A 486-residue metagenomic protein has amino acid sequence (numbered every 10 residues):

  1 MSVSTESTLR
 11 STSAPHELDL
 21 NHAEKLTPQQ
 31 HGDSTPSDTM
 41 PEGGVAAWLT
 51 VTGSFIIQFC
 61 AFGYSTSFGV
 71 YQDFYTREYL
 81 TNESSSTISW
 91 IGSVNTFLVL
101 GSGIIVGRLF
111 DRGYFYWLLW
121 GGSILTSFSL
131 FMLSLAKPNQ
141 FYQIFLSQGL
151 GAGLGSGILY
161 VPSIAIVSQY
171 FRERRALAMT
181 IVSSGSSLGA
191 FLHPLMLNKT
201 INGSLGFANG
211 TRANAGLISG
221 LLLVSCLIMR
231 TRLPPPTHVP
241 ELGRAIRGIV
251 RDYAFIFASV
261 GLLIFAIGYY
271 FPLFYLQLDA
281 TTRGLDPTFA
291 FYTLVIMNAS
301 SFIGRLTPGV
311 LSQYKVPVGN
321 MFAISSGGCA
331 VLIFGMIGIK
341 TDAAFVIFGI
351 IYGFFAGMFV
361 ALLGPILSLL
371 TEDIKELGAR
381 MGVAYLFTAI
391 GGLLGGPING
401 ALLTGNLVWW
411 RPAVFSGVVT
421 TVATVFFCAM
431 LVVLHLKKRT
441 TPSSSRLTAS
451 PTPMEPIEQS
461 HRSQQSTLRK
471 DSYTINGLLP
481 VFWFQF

Functional and structural regions predicted by a protein language model:
M1-G44, V432-F486: Intrinsically disordered, low-complexity terminal tails of fungal membrane proteins
F55, F59, S129-L130, F141-I158 (+5 more regions): Hydrophobic core of transmembrane alpha-helices in multi-pass small-molecule transporters, especially MFS/SLC-type
C60, Y64-Y75, P194, R247 (+5 more regions): Extracytoplasmic gate region of multi-pass secondary transporters
F68, Y75, G149, S156-F171 (+2 more regions): Intracellular juxtamembrane helix-capping segments at the cytosolic ends of symmetry-related transmembrane helices
G101-F115, G304-V318, L403-T404: Helix-to-loop junctions at the C-terminal end of transmembrane segments in multipass secondary transporters
G101-Y142: Conserved MFS/SLC helix-loop-helix module at the cytosolic interface between two early adjacent transmembrane helices
W117-F131, G319-G335: Structural signature of the two symmetry-related core transmembrane helices
E173-L177, I181-L233: Helix-loop-helix hairpin linking two adjacent transmembrane segments in secondary transporters
